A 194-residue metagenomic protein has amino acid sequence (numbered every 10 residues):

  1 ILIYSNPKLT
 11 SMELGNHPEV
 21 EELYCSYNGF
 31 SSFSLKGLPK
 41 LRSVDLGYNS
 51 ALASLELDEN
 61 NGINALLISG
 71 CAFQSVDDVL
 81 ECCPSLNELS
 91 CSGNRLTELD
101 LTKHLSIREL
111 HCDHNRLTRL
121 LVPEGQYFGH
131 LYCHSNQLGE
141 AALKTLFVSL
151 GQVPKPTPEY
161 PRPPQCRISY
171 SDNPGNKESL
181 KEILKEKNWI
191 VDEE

Functional and structural regions predicted by a protein language model:
I1-L2, M12, E21-C25, V44-L46 (+6 more regions): Conserved hydrophobic beta-strand positions in leucine-rich repeat
Y4, G15, S26, K36 (+10 more regions): Feature marks extracellular polysaccharide-active and adherence modules
N6, H17-E19, L38-L41, N49 (+5 more regions): Leucine-rich repeat
N6-P7, N28, N49, C71 (+4 more regions): Consensus "Asn ladder" position of solenoid repeat domains
M12, F33, S54-L55, V76-D78 (+4 more regions): Canonical leucine-rich repeat
N49, L67-S69, V76, C83 (+2 more regions): Eukaryotic tandem repeat interaction scaffolds
H111-H114, V122-K177: Leucine-rich repeat domain C-terminal region
N176-E194: Extracellular/surface-exposed low-complexity segments
